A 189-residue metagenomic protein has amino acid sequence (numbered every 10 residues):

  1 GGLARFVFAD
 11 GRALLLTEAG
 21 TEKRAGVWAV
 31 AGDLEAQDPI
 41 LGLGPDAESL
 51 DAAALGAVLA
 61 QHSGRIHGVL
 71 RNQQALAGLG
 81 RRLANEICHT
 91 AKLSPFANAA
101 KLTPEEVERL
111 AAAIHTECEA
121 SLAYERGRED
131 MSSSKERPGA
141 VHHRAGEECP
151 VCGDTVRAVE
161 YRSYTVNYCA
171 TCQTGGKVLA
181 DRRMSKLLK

Functional and structural regions predicted by a protein language model:
G1-T90, N98, L110: Phosphate/anion-contacting hairpin/loop surfaces
G56-K189: Basic, nucleic-acid-binding surfaces and adjacent catalytic neighborhoods in DNA/RNA-processing proteins
